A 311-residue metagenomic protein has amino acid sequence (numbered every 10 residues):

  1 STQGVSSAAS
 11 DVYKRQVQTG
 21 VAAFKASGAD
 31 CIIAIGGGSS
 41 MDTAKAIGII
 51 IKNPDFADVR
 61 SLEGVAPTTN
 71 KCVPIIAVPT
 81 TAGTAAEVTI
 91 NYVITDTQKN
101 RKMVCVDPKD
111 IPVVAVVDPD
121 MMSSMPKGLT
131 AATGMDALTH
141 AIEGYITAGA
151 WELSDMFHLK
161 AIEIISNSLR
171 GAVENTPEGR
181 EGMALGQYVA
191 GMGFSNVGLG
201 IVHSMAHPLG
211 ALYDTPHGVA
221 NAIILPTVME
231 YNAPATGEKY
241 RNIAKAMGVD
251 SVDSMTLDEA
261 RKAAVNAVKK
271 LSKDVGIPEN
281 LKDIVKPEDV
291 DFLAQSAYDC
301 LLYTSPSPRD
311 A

Functional and structural regions predicted by a protein language model:
T2-A9, Y13, Y303-A311: Single conserved hydrophobic/aromatic residue that forms the stacking wall/gate of nucleotide- or nucleobase-binding
R15-A22, A26-V117: Glycine/threonine-rich beta-strand-loop-alpha-helix active-site module that forms ligand/phosphate-binding
A29-D42, L199-G200, A206-G210, D214: Glycine-rich phosphate-binding loop
N91-V197: Carboxylate- and glycine-rich phosphate/diphosphate-binding segment that chelates Mg2+/Mn2+
L138-I142, M183-G191, M205, L225 (+3 more regions): Short alpha-helical scaffolding segments that buttress acidic/His motifs in well-ordered protein cores
G200-A260: C-terminal catalytic subdomain
Y240, D250-S305, D310: C-terminal charged capping/lid subdomain of soluble metabolic enzymes
